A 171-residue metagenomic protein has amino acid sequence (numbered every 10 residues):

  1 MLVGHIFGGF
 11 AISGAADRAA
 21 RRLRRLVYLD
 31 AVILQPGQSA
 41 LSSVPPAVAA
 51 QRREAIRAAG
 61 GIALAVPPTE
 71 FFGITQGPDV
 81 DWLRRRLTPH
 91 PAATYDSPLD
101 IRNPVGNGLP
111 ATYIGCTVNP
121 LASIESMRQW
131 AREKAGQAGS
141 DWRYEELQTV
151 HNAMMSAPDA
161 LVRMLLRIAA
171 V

Functional and structural regions predicted by a protein language model:
M1-G9: Conserved alpha/beta-hydrolase "nucleophile elbow" surrounding the catalytic nucleophile
A11-A15: Hydrolases whose catalytic domains are alpha/beta-hydrolase-1, hotdog thioesterase, or metallo-beta-lactamase-like
D17-L23, V27-V66, T94-Y95, L99-D100 (+1 more regions): Flexible "cap/lid" loop of the alpha/beta hydrolase fold
L26, P110-P120: Conserved strand-to-loop "acid loop" that flanks and positions the catalytic carboxylate
A65-I74: Helix-loop "lid/cap" segments that line or gate small-molecule binding pockets
R85-P104: Active-site nucleophile elbow and catalytic-triad environment of alpha/beta-hydrolase enzymes
V105-A111, S140-W142: Short, proline-enriched alpha-helix->beta-strand connector loops that line the catalytic pocket of alpha/beta-hydrolase
T117-Q148, M155, R163, R167-A169: Conserved loop-alpha-helix segment in the C-terminal half of the alpha/beta-hydrolase fold that carries the catalytic
